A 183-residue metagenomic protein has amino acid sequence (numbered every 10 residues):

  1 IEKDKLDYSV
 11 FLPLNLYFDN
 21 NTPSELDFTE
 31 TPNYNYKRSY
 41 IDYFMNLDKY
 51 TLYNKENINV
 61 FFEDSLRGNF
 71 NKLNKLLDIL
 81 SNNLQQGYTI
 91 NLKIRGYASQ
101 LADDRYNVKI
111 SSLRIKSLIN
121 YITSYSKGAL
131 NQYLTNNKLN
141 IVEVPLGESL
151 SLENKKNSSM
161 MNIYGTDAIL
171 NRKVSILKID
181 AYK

Functional and structural regions predicted by a protein language model:
D4, F18, S24-R95, T123 (+1 more regions): Periplasmic peptidoglycan-binding/anchoring modules of Gram-negative envelope and division proteins
S9-V10: An acidic-aromatic substrate-binding cleft motif
P13-L16, N20, E25, N83 (+3 more regions): Periplasmic OmpA/Pal-like peptidoglycan-binding modules at the C-termini of bacterial envelope proteins
T29-P32, Y106-N107, K156-N157: Short coil/turn segments at secondary-structure boundaries
I94-Y97, S111, V144: Solvent-exposed beta-strand motifs enriched in subsets of small alpha/beta binding domains, especially certain
Q100-D104: Short, solvent-exposed loop/turn segments at secondary-structure junctions
Y106-I119, M160: Short, low-complexity, polybasic intrinsically disordered segments
